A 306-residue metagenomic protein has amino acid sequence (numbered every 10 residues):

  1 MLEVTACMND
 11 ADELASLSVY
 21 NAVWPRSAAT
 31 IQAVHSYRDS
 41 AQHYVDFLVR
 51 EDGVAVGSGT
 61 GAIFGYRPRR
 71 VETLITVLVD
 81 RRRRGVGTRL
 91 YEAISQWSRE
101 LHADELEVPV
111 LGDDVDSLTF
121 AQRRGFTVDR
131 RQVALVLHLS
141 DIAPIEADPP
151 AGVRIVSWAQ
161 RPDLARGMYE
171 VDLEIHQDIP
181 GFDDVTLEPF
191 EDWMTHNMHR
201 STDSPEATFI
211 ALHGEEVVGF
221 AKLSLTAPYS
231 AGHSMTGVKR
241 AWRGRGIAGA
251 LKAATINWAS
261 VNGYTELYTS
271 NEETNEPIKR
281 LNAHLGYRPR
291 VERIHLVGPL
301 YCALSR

Functional and structural regions predicted by a protein language model:
M1-H35, R50, A55, D148-E188 (+2 more regions): Short amphipathic alpha-helix that is part of the acyltransferase structural core
C7-D10, Y20-D113, H213, V217-S234 (+1 more regions): Conserved donor-binding loop and adjoining core beta-sheet/short helix segment in diverse acyl/aminoacyl transferases
S16, Y20, D46, Y91 (+5 more regions): Polar/charged side chains located within well-ordered beta-strands of beta-rich proteins
V54, Y66-R67, V79-Q160, I294-G298: Acyl-donor-binding surface of acyltransferase catalytic domains
R83-Q96, V238, G244-N257, R280 (+1 more regions): Conserved acetyl-CoA-binding loop-helix of GNAT-fold acetyltransferases
G85, E215, G246, G263 (+1 more regions): Conserved G/P- and acidic residue-centered "switch" motifs that form tight phosphate/ATP-binding loops in soluble
R124-A143, A207, N257, N262-R306: Active-site/acyl-donor-binding loops of N-acyltransferases
F182-E216, F220: A mid-sequence, solvent-exposed acidic-amphipathic segment
